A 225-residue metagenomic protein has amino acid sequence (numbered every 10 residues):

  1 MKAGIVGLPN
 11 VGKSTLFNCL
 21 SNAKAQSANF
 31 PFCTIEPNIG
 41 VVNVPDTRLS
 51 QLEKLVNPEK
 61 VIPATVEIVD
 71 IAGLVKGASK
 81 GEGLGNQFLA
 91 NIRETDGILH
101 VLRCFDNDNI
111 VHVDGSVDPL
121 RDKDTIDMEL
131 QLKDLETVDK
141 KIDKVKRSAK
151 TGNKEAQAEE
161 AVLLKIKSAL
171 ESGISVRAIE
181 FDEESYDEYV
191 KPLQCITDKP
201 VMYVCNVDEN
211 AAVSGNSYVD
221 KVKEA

Functional and structural regions predicted by a protein language model:
M1-V111, D139, V145: Conserved G1/Walker A P-loop phosphate-binding module
K2-V6, V11, F17, K144-A225: C-terminal-of-GTPase-core extension/linker across diverse P-loop GTPases
P31, I35, R48, V61-E67 (+11 more regions): Helical mechanochemical/support elements of P-loop NTPase systems and associated helical scaffolds
G40-P45, A72-E82, R93-E155, A169-E184 (+1 more regions): Conserved Switch II/interswitch segment of TRAFAC-class P-loop GTPases
